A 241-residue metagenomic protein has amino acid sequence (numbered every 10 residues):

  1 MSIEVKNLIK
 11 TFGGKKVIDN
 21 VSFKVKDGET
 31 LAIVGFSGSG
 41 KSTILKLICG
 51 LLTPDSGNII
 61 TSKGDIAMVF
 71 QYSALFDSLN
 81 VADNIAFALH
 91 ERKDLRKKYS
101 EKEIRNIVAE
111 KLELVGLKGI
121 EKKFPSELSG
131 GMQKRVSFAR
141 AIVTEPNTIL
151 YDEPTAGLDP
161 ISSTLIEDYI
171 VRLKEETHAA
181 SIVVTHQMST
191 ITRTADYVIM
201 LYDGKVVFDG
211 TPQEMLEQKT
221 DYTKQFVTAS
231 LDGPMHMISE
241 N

Functional and structural regions predicted by a protein language model:
C49: Helix-to-loop junction immediately C-terminal to a conserved catalytic motif
Y99-G119: Conserved ABC ATPase "signature" region
F124-L128, M132: Conserved ABC ATPase signature
E145: Conserved catalytic motifs of ABC-family nucleotide-binding domains
I149-D152: Catalytic Walker B motif of ABC-type/P-loop ATPase nucleotide-binding domains
Q213-N241: C-terminal boundary and immediately downstream tail of ABC-type ATPase nucleotide-binding domains
